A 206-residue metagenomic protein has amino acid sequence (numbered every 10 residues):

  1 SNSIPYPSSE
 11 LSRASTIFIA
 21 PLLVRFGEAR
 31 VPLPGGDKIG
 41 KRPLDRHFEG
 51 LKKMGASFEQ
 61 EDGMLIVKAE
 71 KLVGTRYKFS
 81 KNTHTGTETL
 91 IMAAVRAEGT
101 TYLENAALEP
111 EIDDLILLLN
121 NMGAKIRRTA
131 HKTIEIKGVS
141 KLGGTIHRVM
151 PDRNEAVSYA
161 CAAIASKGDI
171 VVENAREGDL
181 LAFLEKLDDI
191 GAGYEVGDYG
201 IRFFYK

Functional and structural regions predicted by a protein language model:
S1-K206: Short, structured segments at the rim of ligand-binding sites
